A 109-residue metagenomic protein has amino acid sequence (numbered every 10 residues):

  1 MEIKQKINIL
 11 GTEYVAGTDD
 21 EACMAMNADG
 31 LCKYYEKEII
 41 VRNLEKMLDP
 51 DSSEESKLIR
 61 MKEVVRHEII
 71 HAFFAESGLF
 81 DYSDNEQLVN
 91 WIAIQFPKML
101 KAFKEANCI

Functional and structural regions predicted by a protein language model:
I3-I59, A72-E76, F80-Q95: Active-site scaffold of zinc-dependent metalloenzymes
R60-E68: Short alpha-helical catalytic segment bearing the HExxH-like zincin motif of zinc-dependent metalloproteases
Q95-A102: Short, basic alpha-helical nucleic acid-contact segments in DNA-binding proteins and DNA transaction factors
K104-I109: Long, well-structured alpha-helical subdomains associated with metal-dependent extracellular/ecto-lumenal hydrolases
